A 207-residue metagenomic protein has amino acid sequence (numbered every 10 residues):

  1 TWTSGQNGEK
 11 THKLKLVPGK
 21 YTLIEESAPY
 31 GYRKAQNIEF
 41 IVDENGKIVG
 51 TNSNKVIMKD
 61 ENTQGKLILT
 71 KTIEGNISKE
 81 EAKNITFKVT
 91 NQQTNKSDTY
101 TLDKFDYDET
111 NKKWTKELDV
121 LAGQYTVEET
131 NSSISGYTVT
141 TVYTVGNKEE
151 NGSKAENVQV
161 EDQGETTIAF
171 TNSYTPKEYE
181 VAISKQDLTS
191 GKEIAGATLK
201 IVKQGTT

Functional and structural regions predicted by a protein language model:
T1-T207: Solvent-exposed loop/turn and edge beta-strand elements of beta-rich ligand-binding domains
